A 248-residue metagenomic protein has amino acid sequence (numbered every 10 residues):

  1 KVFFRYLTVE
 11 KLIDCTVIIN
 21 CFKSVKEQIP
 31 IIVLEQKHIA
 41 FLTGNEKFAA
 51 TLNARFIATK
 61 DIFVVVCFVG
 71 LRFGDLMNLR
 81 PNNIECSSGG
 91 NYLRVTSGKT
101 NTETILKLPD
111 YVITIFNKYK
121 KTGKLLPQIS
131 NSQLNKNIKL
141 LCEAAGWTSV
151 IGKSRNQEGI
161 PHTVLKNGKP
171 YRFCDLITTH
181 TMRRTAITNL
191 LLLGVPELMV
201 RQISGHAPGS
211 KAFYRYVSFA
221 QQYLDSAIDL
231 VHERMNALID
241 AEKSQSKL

Functional and structural regions predicted by a protein language model:
K1-I19, R72-G74, L140-L141: N-terminal DNA-binding recognition helix of tyrosine site-specific recombinases/integrases
V17-F73, S130-Q133: Basic, Lys/Arg- and aromatic-enriched nucleic-acid-binding interface segment
E27, F56, G89, R94 (+1 more regions): Major-groove DNA-contacting interfaces characterized by cationic-aromatic clusters
I31, N78-N117: Conserved tyrosine-mediated DNA breakage-rejoining catalytic core shared by Y-recombinases
V33, S97-N101, S204-L230: Catalytic-site neighborhood detector that most strongly recognizes the C-terminal catalytic loop/helix of tyrosine
A49-N53, T122-K124, K139-Q202, H206: Short, basic (Lys/Arg/His-rich) helix/loop patches that form interaction surfaces in the mid-to-C-terminal regions
N83-G90, L176, L193-V217, A241-K247: Short, polar N-cap/turn motifs at the start of nucleic acid-interacting alpha helices
Y223, D229-L248: C-terminal secondary-structure termini that scaffold catalytic or DNA-interacting sites
